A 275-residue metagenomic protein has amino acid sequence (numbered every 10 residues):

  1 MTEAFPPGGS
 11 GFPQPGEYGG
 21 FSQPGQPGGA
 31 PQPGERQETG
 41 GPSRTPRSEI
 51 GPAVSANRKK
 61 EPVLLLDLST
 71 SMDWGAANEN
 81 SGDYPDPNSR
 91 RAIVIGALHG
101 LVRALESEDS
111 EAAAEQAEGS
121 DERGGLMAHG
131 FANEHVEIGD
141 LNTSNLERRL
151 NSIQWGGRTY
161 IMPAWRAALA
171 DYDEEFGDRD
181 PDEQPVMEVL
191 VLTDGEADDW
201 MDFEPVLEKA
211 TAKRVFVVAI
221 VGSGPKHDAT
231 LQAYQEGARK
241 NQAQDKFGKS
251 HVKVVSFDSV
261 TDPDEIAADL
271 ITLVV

Functional and structural regions predicted by a protein language model:
T2-P87: Acidic, polar low-complexity linker/tail segments
A53-S55, A104-S120, A170-Q184, L207-T211: Surface-exposed acidic, glycine-flexible loop patches that form ligand/cofactor-binding and adhesion interfaces
K60, S71-R123: …and closely analogous acidic/polar surface helices at protein-protein or active-site interfaces in A-domain-like
E61-V63, P185-L190: Structural motif
S110-S152, D228-R239: Short beta-strand-loop
E134-I138, N145-V186, A197-D199, I220-A229: Von Willebrand factor
R158, G195-Q242: VWA/integrin I-like adhesion module and closely mimicked acidic/polar interface patches used
E236-V275: C-terminal helix of von Willebrand factor
